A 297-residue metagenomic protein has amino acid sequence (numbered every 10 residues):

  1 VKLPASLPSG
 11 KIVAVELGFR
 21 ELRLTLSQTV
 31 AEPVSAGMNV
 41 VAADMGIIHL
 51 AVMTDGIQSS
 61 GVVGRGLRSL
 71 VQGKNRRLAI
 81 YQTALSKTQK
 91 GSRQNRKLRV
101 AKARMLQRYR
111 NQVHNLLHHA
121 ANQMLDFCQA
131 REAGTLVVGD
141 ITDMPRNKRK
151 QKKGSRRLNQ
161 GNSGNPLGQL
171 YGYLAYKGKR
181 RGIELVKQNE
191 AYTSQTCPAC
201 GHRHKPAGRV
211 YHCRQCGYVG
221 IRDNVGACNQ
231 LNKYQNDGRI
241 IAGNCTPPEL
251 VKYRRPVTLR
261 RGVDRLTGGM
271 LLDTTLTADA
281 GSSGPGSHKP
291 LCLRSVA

Functional and structural regions predicted by a protein language model:
V1-G18, Q160, G164: Acidic carboxylate diad motif detector
G18-A297: Positively charged, helix-rich recognition surfaces that bind polyanionic ligands
